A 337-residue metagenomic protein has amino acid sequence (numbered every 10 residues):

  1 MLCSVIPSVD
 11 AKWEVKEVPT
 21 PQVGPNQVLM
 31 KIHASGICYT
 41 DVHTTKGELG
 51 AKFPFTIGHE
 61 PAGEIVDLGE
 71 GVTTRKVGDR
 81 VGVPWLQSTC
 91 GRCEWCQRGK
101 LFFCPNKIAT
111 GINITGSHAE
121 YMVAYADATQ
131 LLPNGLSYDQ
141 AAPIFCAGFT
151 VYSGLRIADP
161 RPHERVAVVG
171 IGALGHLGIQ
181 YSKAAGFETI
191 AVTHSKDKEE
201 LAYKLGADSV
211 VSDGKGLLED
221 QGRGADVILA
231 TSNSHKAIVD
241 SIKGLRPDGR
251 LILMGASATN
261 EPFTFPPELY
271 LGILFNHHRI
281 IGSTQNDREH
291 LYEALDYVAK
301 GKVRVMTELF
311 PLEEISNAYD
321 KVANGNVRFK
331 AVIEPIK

Functional and structural regions predicted by a protein language model:
M1, V239, R288-K337: C-terminal hydrophobic helical "lid"/dimerization subdomain of Rossmann-like NAD(P)H-dependent oxidoreductases
P19-T20, K52-G58, T110-I114, E120: Short Gly/Pro-enriched turn/cap motifs at secondary-structure boundaries
P21-S35, K46-E94, A128, P133-L136: Glycine-rich beta-strand-centered segment in the early N-terminal region that forms part of a ligand/cofactor-binding
C38, T74, L86-Q130: Cysteine-cluster motifs in flexible loop/terminal segments that predominantly coordinate metals
G78, A207, G224-D226, V303 (+1 more regions): Local beta-strand N-terminus motif with an aromatic residue
D127, N134-K215: Mid-domain Rossmann-like dinucleotide-binding core that forms the NAD(H)/NADP(H) cofactor-binding site
A158, P162, I190, K196-R279 (+1 more regions): Glycine-rich cofactor phosphate-binding loops and adjacent beta1-alpha1 units of small-molecule cofactor enzyme domains
